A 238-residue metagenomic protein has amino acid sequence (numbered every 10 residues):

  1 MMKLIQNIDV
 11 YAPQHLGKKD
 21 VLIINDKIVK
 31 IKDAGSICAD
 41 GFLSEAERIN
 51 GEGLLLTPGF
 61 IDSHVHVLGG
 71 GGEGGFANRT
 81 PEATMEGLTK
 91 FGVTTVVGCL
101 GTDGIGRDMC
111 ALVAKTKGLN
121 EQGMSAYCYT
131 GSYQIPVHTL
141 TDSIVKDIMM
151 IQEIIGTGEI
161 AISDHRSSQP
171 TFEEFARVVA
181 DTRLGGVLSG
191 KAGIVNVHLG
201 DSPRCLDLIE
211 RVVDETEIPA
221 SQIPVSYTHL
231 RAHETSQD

Functional and structural regions predicted by a protein language model:
M2-K3, V10-T57: Histidine-rich, glycine-flanked metal-binding segment
L43, G51-A114: Metal-associated gating/positioning segment near the N- to mid-region
A83-D108, A114-P136, Q152-S167, V187-S202 (+1 more regions): Divalent metal-dependent hydrolysis catalytic cores, especially in the metallo-beta-lactamase
A111-G118, S143, R177-D181, R211: Alpha-helical scaffolding segments of alpha/beta enzyme cores, especially the outer helices of TIM-barrel or partial
V137-V145, F172-A176, P203-T216: Distinct, well-ordered alpha-helical segments
K146-Q152, G185-G186, V213: Acidic (Asp/Glu)-rich catalytic clusters
P170-L184: Active-site glycine-rich loop that binds ribose-phosphate moieties when present
T228-T235: Conserved small/polar residues in nucleotide/adenosyl-binding loops
